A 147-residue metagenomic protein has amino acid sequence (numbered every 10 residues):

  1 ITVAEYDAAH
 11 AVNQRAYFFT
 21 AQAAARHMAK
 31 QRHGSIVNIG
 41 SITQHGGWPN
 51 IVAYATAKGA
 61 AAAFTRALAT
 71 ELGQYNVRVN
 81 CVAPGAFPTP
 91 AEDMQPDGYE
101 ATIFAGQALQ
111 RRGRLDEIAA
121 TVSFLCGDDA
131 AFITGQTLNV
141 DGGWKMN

Functional and structural regions predicted by a protein language model:
I1, G47-A55, A67: Active-site loop-to-helix junction immediately N-terminal to the catalytic Tyr of the SDR YXXXK motif in Rossmann-fold
T2-D7, E92, E100-I103: Substrate-binding pocket helix/loop in short-chain dehydrogenase/reductase
A21, A57, T65: Active-site helix of classical SDR
R26, T70-Q74, A131: Alpha-helical segment proximal to the catalytic Tyr-Lys
S41: Residue(s) in the substrate-gating loop at a strand-loop-helix junction that position the organic substrate next
G46-V52, Q74-Y75, Q110, D128: Active-site loop immediately N-terminal to the catalytic Tyr-X3-Lys motif of short-chain dehydrogenase/reductase
G73-R78, I133-G135, D141: Short, small/polar-rich loop/turn modules that mediate ligand/substrate recognition or access, typified
